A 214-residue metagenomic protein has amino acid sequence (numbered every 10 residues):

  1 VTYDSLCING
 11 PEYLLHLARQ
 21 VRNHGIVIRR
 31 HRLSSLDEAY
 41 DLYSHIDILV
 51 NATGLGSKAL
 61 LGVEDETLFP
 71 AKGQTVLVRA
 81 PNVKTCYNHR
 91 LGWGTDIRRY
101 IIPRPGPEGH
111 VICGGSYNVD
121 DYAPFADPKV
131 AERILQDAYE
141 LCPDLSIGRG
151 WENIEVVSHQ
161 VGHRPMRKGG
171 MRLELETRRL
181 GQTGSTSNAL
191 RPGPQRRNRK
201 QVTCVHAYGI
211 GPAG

Functional and structural regions predicted by a protein language model:
T2-S34, Y40-I48, A52, S57-A59: Helical element adjacent to the flavin cofactor pocket in flavoenzyme catalytic cores
T2-Y3, C113, C204-A207: Generic recognition of long tandem-repeat/solenoid scaffolds
D4-L6, P105-G106, I210-G211: Short, flexible beta-strand-to-coil junctions
L6, G10, D127, A131 (+1 more regions): Aromatic-acidic/polar surface patches that form glycan- and anion
L36-Q136, E140-S158: Flavin-dependent oxidoreductases
G148-G214: C-terminal catalytic lobe of FAD-dependent flavoproteins
